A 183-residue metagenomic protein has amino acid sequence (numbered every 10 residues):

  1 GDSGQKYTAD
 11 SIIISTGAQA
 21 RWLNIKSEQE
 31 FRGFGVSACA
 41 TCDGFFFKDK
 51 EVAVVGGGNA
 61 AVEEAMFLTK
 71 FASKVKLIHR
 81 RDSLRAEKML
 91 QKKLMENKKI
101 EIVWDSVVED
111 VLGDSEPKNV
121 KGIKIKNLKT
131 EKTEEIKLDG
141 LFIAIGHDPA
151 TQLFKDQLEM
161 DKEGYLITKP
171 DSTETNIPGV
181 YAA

Functional and structural regions predicted by a protein language model:
K6-Y7, I14, K70-P170: A Rossmann-like FAD-binding core segment of flavoenzymes
S11, F34, D49-E51: Nucleotide donor/acceptor-binding cores
Q19, N24, Q29-F46, I145-A183: FAD-site-proximal beta/loop scaffold in flavoenzymes
K48-K50, D105, I177: Phosphate-coordination loops involved in phosphoryl transfer and adenosine-cofactor binding
G56-G58: Glycine-rich Rossmann-fold phosphate-binding loop(s) that bind the pyrophosphate of adenine dinucleotide cofactors
A61: N-terminal Rossmann-fold NAD(P) dinucleotide-binding loop
A65, T69: Gly/Ala-rich phosphate-binding loop of Rossmann-like dinucleotide-binding domains, activating on the conserved
